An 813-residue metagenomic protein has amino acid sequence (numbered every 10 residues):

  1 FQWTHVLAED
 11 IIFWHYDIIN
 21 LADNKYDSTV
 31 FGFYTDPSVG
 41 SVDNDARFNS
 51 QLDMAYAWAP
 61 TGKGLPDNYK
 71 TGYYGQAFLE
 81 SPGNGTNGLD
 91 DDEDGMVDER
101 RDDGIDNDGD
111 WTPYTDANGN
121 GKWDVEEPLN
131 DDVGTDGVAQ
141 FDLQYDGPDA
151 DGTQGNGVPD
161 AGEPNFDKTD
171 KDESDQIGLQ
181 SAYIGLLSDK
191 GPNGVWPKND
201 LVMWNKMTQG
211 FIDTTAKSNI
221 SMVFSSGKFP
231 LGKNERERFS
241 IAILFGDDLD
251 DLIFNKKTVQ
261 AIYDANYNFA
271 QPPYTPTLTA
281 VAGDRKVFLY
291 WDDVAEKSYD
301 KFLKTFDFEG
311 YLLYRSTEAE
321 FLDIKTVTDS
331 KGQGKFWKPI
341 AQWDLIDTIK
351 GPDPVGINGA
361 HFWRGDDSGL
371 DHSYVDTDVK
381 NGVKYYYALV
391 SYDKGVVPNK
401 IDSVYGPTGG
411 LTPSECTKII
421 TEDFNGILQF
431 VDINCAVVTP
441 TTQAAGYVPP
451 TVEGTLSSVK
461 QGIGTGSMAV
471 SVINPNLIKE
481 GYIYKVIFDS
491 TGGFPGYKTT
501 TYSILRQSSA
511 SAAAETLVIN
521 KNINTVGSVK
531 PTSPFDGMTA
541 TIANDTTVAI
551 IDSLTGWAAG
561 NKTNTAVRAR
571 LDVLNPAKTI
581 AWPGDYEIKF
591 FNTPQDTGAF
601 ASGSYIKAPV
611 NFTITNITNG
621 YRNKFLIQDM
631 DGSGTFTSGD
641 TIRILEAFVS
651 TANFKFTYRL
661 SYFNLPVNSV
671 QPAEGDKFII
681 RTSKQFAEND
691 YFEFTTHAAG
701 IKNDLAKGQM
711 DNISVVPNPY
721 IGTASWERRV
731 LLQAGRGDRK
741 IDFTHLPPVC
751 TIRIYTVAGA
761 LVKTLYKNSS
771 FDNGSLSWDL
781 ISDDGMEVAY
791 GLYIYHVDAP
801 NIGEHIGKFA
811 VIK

Functional and structural regions predicted by a protein language model:
F1-H15, T214, I220: Extended, loop-rich substrate-binding clefts of extracytoplasmic carbohydrate-active enzymes
I18-A22, F245: Asparagine-centered strand-capping/turn motif at beta-strand->loop junctions
D27-A216, E320-L322: Glycine-rich (often Gly-Gly/Gly-Pro-rich) flexible segments and glycine-rich loop motifs, frequently accented by
N84-N87, T115-N165, N255-D784, A810: Polybasic, low-complexity Lys/Arg-rich tracts in intrinsically disordered regions that serve as generic basic
I220-F224, E237-F239, H372-Y374, G774-L776: Short strand-edge motifs at loop-to-beta-strand transitions and within beta-strands of extracellular beta-rich domains
P230-L244, E804: Short Pro-Gly-centered flexible turn/kink motifs
K384-Y387, V788-D798: A short tyrosine-centered beta-strand micro-motif
L792-K813: C-terminal tail/sorting-segment detector
